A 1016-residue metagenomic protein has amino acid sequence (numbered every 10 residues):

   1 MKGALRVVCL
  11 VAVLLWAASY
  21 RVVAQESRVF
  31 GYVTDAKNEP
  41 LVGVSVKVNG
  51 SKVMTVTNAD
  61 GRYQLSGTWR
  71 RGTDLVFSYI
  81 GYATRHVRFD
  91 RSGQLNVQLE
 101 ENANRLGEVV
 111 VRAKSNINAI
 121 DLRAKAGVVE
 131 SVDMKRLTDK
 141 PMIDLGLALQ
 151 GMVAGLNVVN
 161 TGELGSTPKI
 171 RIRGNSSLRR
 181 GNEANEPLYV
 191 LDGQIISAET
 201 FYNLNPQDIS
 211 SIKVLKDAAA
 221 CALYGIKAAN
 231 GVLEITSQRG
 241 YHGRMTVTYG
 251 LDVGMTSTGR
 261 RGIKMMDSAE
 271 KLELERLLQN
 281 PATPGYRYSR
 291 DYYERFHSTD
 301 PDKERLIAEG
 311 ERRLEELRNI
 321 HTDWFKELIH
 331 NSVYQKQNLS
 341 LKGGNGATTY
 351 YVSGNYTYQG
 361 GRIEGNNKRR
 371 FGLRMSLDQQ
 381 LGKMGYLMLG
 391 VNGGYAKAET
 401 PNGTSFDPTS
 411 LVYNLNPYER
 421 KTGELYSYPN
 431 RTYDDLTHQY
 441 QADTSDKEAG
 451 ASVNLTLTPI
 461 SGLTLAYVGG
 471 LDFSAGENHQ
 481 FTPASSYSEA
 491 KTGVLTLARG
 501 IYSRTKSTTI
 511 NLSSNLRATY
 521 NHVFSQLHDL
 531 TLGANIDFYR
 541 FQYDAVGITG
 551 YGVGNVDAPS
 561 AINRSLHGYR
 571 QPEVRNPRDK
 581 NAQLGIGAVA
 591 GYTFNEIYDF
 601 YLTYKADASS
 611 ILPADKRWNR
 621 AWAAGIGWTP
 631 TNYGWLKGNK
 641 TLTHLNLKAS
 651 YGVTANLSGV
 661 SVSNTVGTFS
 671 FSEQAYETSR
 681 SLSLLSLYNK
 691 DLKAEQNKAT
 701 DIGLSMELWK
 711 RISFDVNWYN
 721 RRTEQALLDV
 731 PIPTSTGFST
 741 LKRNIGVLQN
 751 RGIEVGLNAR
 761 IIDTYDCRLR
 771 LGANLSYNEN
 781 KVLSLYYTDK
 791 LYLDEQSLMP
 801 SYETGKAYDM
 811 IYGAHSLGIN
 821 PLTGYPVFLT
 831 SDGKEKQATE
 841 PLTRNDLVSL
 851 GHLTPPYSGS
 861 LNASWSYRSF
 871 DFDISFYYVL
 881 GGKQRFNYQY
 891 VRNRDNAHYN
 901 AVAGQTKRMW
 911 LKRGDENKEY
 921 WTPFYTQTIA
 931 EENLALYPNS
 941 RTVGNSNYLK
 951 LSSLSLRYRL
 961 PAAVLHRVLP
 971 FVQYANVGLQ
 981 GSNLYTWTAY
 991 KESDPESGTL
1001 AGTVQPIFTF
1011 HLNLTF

Functional and structural regions predicted by a protein language model:
T34-E39, V44-N49, D74-Y82, D90-T138 (+2 more regions): Short, acidic, small-residue-rich periplasmic hinge/interaction motif at the N-terminus of Gram-negative outer-membrane
K52-R62: Short, acidic Ser/Thr/Gly-rich low-complexity loop/linker segments typical of extracellular and cell-surface proteins
S66, L147-D192, S211, C221-Y241 (+1 more regions): Extracytoplasmic beta-strand/coil segments of soluble accessory domains associated with Gram-negative outer-membrane
L122, V128-S131, K135-M142, M152-G155 (+8 more regions): Residues embedded in well-ordered regular secondary structure
R123-A124, K169-A218, G250, E316 (+3 more regions): Periplasmic plug
T248-E315, G547-I548, R743, I762-L853 (+3 more regions): Conserved small-residue
R312, E489, S609, V879-V977 (+1 more regions): Extracytoplasmic gating/loop element in the C-terminal half of outer-membrane beta-barrel translocons and assembly
R370, S376-Y395, P429-T482, V494-T804 (+1 more regions): Extracellular/periplasmic, surface-exposed regions of secreted and cell-surface proteins
